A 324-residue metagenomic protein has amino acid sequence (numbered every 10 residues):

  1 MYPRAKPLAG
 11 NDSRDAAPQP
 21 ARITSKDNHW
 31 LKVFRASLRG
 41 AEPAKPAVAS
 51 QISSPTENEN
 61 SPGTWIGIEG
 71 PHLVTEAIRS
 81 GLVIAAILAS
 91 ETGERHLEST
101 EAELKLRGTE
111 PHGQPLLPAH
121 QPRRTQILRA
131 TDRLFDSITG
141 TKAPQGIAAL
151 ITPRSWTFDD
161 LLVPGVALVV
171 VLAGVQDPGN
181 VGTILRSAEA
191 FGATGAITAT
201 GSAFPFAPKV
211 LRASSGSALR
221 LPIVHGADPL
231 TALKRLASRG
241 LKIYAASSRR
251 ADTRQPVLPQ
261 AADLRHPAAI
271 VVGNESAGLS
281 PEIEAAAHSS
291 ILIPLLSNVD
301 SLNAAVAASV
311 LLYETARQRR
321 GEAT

Functional and structural regions predicted by a protein language model:
M1-E98, E103-K105, S202-A203: Boundary-proximal intrinsically disordered activation/regulatory segments immediately upstream of a helical core
Y2-P7, P18, R79, L150 (+1 more regions): RNA substrate-binding interface of SAM-dependent RNA methyltransferases
R22-S25, L128-T131, P222-P229: Short acidic-hydrophobic, aromatic-tinged amphipathic segments that line or gate anion-handling sites
G70, D177-T183, L302-A307: Amphipathic alpha-helical repeat scaffolds
H96-H120, E282-I283: Short, aromatic/basic amphipathic alpha-helical patches
A130-T131, A173, A199-T200, P222 (+1 more regions): Short beta->alpha connector loops at strand-helix junctions that form conserved, small/polar/Pro-enriched
A149, S187-F191, P205-A218, P281-T324: Structured adenosyl-cofactor binding patch, chiefly the S-adenosyl-L-methionine
A245-V299: Active-site/ligand-binding-proximal alpha/beta "capping" segment
